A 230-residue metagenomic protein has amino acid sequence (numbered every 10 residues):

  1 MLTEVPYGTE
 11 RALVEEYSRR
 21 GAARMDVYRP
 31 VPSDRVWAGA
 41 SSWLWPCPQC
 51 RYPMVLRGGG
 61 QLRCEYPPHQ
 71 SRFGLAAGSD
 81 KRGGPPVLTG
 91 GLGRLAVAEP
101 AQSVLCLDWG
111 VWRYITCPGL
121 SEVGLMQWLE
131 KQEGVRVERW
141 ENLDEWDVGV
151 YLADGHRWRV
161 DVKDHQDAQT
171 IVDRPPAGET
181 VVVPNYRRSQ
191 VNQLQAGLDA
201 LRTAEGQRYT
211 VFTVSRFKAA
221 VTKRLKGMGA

Functional and structural regions predicted by a protein language model:
M1-A96: Nuclease-adjacent, charged terminal/linker segments that flank catalytic cores
D26, P30, L198-A230: Non-catalytic C-terminal interaction segments of nucleic acid-processing enzymes
T89-W140: Acidic-basic catalytic patches of nuclease active cores, encompassing PD-(D/E)XK and other metal-cofactor nuclease
R94-C106, R188-D199, V221-A230: Metal-dependent nuclease catalytic core centered on acidic motifs
L125, L129, E145-T170: Conserved catalytic cores of phosphodiester-cleaving nucleases, focusing on short active-site segments
V135-E138, W146-G149, T170, D199-A200: Generic recognition of flexible, low-complexity loop/linker segments
W140-N142, V214: Conserved beta-strand termini and adjacent loop/short-helix elements that scaffold enzyme active sites in alpha/beta
V162-F212: Catalytic cores of nucleic-acid endonucleases
